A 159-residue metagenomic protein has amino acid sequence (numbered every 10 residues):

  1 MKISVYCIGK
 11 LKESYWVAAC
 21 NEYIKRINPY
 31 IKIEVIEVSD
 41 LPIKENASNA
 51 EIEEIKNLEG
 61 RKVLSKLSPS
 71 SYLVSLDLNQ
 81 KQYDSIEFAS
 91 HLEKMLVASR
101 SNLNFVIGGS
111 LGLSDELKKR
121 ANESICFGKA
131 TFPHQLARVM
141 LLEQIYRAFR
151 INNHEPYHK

Functional and structural regions predicted by a protein language model:
M1-I27: N-terminal beta1-alpha1 ligand-phosphate binding loop
Y6, E34-I36: General small-molecule cofactor/ligand-binding pocket signal
L11, L78-K81, G109-L111: Short glycine-rich anion-binding loops that position phosphate/pyrophosphate groups of nucleotides and phosphorylated
I31, S70-S71, A121: Short, well-ordered alpha-helix to beta-strand connector turns
S39-S101: S-adenosyl-L-methionine/SAH cofactor-binding core of RNA-modifying enzymes
V97-V106, G128-H134: Short, acidic/small-residue loops that bind anionic groups at enzyme active sites
G108-G109, R120: Proline/glycine-rich low-complexity loops and linkers
D115-K159: Structured adenosyl-cofactor binding patch, chiefly the S-adenosyl-L-methionine
